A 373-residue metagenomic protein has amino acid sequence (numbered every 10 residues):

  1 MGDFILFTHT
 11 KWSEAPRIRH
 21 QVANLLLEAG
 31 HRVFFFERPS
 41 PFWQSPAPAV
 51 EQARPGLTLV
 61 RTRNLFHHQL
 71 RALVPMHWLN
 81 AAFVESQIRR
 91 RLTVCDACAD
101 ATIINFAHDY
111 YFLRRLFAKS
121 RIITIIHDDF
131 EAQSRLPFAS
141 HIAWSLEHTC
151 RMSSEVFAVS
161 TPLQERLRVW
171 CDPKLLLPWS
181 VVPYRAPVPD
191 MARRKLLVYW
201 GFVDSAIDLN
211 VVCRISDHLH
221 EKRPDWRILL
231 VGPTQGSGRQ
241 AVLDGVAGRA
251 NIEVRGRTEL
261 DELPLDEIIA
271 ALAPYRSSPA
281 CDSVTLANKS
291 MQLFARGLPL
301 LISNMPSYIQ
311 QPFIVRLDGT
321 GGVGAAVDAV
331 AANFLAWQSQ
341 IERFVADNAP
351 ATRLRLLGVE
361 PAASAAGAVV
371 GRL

Functional and structural regions predicted by a protein language model:
W12, Y111, I126-F138: A short, histidine- and acid-enriched strand-loop-helix "catalytic/donor-clamping" loop that lines the nucleotide-sugar
S13-R17, I207, E262-D266, A273-F294 (+1 more regions): Nucleotide-sugar-dependent
V22, S86-V94, D129, L136-V156: Membrane-proximal helix-turn-helix segments that form the acceptor-binding/catalytic region of lipid-linked
P162, L177-V181: Carbohydrate-associated surface elements
P178, A332-G371: A charged, aromatic-enriched C-terminal amphipathic alpha-helix characteristic of glycosyltransferases across folds
P189-I207, V212-H218, L229-V231: Conserved donor-binding/catalytic core segment of Leloir-type glycosyltransferases
G232, R239-E262, I269: Nucleotide-activated donor-binding/catalytic signature segment of Leloir-type glycosyltransferases, i.e., the conserved
I309-A329: Change "using UDP/GDP/dTDP sugars" to "using nucleotide sugars
